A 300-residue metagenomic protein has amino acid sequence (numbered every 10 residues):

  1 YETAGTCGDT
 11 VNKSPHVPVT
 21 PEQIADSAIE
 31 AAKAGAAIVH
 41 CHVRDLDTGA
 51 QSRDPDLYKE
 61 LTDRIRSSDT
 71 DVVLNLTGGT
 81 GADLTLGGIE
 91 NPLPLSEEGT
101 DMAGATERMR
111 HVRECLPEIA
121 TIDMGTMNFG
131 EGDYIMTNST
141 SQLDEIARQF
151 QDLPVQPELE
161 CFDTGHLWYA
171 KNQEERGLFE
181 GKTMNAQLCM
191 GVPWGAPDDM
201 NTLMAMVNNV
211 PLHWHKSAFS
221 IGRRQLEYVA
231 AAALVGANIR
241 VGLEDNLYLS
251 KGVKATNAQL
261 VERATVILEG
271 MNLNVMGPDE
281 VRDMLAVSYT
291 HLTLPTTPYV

Functional and structural regions predicted by a protein language model:
Y1-H16, L86-N91, T121-F129: N-terminal small/glycine-rich loop or linker at the start of catalytic domains across soluble metabolic enzymes
A37-I38, V72, E160, M271-E280: Flexible, glycine/charged-enriched surface loops at secondary-structure junctions
I38-Y58, M190, Y248-L249: Glycine-rich, proline-tolerant flexible connector loops at the mouths of alpha/beta enzymes
Q51-L76, I146, F150, M206-P211 (+1 more regions): Alpha-helix-loop-beta-strand connector modules within alpha/beta enzyme cores
I119-G242: Catalytic alpha/beta core domains of metabolic enzymes, predominantly
K251-L268: C-terminal helical cap(s) of enzyme catalytic domains, especially alpha/beta-barrels
R263-L292: Mid-to-C-terminal alpha-helical segments outside catalytic/metal-binding sites
H291-V300: Single conserved hydrophobic/aromatic residue that forms the stacking wall/gate of nucleotide- or nucleobase-binding
